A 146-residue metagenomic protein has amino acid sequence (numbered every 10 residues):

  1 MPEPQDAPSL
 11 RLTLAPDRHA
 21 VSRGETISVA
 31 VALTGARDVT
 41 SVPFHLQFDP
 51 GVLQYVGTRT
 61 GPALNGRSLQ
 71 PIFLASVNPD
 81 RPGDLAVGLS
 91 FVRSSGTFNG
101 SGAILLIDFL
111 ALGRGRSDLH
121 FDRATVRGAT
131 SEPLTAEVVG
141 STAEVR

Functional and structural regions predicted by a protein language model:
M1-R146: Acidic, low-complexity intrinsically disordered segments
